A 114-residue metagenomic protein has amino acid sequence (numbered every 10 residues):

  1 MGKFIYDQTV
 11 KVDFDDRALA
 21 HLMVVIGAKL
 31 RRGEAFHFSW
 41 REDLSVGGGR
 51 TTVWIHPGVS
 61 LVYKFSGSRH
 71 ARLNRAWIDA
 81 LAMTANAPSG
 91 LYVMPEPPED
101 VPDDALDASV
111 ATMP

Functional and structural regions predicted by a protein language model:
M1-D15: Short, extreme N-terminal segment that most often corresponds to the first beta-strand
K29-R31: Soluble sensory domains of the PAS superfamily and closely related sensory modules
E34-S66, H70-R72: Short, structured protein-protein interaction patches enriched in aromatics and acidic/basic residues, typified by
S68-P114: Mixed-charge, glycine-accented linear interaction segment located at domain edges/termini
